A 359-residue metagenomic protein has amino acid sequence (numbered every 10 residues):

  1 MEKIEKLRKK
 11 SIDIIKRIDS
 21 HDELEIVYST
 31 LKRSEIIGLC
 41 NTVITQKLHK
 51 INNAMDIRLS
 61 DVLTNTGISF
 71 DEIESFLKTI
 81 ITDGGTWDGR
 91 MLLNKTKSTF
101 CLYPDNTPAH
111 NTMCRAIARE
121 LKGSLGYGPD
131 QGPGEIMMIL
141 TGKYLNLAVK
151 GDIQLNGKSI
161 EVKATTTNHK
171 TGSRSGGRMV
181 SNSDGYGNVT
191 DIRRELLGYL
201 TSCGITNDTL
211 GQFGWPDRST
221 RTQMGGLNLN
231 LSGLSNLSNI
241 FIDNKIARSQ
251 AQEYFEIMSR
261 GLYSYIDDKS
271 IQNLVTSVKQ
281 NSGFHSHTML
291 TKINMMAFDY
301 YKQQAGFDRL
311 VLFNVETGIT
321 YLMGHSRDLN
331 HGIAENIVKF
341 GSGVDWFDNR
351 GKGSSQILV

Functional and structural regions predicted by a protein language model:
E2-V43: Basic helix-extension-helix modules of the SAP/HeH family
E23, K32-K150, K158, V162-V359: Short, positively charged
